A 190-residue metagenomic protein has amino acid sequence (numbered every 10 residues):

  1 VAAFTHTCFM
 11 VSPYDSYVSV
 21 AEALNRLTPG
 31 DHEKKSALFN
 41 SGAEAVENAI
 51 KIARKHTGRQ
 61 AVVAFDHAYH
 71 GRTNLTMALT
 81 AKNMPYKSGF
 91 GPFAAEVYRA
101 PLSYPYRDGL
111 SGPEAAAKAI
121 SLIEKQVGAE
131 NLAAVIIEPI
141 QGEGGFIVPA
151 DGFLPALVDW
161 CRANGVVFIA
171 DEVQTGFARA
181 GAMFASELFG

Functional and structural regions predicted by a protein language model:
V1-G190: Conserved N-terminal phosphate-binding loop of PLP-dependent enzymes in the Aspartate aminotransferase
